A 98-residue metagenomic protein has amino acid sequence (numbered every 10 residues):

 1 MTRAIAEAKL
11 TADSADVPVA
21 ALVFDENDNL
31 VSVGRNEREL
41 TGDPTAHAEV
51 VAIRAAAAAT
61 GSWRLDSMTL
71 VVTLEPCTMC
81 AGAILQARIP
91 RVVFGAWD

Functional and structural regions predicted by a protein language model:
M1-S14: Short, basic/aromatic recognition patches
A4, A20, A52: Conserved hydrophobic/aromatic pocket- or pore-lining residues that grip, position, or stack substrates in active sites
D13-A15, E26, S62: A generic structural signal for short, solvent-exposed coil/turn residues that cap or connect secondary-structure
A15-D16, R88: Glycine-centered short loops/turns at secondary-structure junctions
V17-P18, P44: Histidine- and aromatic-rich ligand-binding microenvironments
V19-D28: Short beta-strand scaffold segments in enzyme catalytic cores
S32-D98: Zn2+-dependent cytidine deaminase-like catalytic core
